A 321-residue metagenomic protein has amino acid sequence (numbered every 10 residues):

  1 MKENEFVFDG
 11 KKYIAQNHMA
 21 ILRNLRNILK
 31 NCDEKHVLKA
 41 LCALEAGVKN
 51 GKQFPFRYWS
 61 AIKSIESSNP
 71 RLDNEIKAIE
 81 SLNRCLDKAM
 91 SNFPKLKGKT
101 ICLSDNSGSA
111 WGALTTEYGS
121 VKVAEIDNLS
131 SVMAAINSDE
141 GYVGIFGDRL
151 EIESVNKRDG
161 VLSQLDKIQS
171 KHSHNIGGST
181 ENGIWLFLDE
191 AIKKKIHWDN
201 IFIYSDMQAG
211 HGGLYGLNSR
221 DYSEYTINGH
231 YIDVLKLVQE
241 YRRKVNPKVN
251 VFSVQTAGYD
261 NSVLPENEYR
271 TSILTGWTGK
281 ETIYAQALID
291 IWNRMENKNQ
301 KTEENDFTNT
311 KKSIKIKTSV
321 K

Functional and structural regions predicted by a protein language model:
M1-A124, I136-K321: Long lumenal/extracellular ectodomains of secretory and single-pass membrane proteins
N128: Acidic, glycine-rich loop-and-beta core segments that form the ion-binding/anion-interacting portion of active sites
